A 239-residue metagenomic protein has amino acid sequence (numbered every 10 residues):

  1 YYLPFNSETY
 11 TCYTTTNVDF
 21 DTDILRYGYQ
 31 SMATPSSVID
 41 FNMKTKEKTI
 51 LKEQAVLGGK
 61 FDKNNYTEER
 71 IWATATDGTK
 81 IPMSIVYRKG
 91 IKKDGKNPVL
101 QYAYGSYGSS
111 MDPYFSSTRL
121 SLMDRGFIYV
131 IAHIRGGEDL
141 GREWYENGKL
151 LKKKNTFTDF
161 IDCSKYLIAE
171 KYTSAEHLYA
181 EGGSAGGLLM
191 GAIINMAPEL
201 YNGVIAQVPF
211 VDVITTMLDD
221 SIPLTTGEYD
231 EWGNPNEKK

Functional and structural regions predicted by a protein language model:
Y1-G95, Y114-L120, D124-R125, I214: Non-catalytic accessory segments flanking enzyme active sites
C12-Y13, S106-P113, L151-N155: Alpha-helix capping and helix-loop boundary segments enriched in small/acidic/polar residues
Q30, Y102-G108, K149, S184: Glycine-rich His-Gly loop
V38, A73, M83, Q101 (+3 more regions): Conserved hydrophobic/aromatic pocket- or pore-lining residues that grip, position, or stack substrates in active sites
A73-P82, G108-S109, L122, F127 (+4 more regions): C-terminal substrate/ligand-recognition segments
I81, P98, H177: Alpha/beta-hydrolase fold active-site loops
I91-G141: Short substrate-entry loop that stabilizes the transition state in hydrolases
I131-K239: Active-site-proximal cap/loop segments of hydrolase catalytic domains
